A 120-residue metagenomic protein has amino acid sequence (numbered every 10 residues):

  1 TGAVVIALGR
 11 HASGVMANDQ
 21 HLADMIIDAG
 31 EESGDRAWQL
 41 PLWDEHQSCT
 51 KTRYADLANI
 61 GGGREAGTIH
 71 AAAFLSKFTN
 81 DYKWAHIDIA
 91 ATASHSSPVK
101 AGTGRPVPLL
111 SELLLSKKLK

Functional and structural regions predicted by a protein language model:
T1-K120: A generic structural signal for tightly packed, nonpolar segments enriched in small/aliphatic residues
